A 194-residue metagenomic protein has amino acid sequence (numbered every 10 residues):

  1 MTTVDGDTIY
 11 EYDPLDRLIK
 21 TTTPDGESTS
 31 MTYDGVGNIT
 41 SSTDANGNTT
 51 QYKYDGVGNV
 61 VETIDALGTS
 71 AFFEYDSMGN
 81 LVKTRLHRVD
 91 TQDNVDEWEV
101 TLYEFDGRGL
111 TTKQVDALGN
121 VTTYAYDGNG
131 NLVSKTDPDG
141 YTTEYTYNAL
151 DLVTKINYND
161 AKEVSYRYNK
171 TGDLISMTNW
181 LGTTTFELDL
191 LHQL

Functional and structural regions predicted by a protein language model:
M1-T23, E27-D44, N48-D65, T69-D116 (+4 more regions): Beta-strand elements of repeat-based all-beta scaffolds
